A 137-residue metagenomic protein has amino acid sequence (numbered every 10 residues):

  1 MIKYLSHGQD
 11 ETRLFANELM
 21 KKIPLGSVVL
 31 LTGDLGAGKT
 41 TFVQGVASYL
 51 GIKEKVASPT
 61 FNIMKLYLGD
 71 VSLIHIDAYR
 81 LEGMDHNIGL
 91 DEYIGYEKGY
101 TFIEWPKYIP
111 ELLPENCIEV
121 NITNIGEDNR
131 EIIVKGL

Functional and structural regions predicted by a protein language model:
M1-E18: N-terminal pre-Walker A segment at the start of P-loop NTPase domains
I2, S48, E92-L137: Short phosphate-coordinating micro-motif centered on Lys-Gly-acidic
V29-L31: Hydrophobic anchor at the beta1->P-loop junction of P-loop NTPases
L35: The conserved Walker
K39: Conserved lysine of the Walker
I52-Y67: Short beta-strand-centered segment that lines the nucleotide-binding/catalytic pocket of NTP-utilizing
L66-K107: Conserved nucleotide-sensing/catalytic segment adjacent to the nucleotide-binding pocket in NTP-handling enzymes
